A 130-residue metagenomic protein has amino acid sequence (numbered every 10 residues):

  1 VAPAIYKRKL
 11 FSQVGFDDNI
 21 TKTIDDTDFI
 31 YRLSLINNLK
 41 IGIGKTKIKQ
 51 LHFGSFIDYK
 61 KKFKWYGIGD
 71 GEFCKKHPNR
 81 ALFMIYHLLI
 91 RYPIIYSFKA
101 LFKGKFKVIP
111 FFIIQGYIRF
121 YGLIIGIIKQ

Functional and structural regions predicted by a protein language model:
V1-V14: Conserved nucleotide-sugar donor-binding and metal-coordinating catalytic region shared by glycosyltransferases
I5, T23, G42: Short aromatic/basic micro-patch
K9, D28, K47: Active-site phosphate/pyrophosphate-handling residues
F11-S12, T21, K49: Nucleotide phosphate-binding site architecture
D17-D18: Hanks-type protein kinase catalytic core
K22-Y31: Acidic donor-binding loop at a coil-to-helix junction in glycosyltransferase catalytic cores that engages
I41-G122: Active-site-adjacent helix/loop segment of glycosyltransferases that harbors family-specific signature motifs
L123, I127-Q130: Transmembrane helix-loop junctions and nearby membrane-interface residues
